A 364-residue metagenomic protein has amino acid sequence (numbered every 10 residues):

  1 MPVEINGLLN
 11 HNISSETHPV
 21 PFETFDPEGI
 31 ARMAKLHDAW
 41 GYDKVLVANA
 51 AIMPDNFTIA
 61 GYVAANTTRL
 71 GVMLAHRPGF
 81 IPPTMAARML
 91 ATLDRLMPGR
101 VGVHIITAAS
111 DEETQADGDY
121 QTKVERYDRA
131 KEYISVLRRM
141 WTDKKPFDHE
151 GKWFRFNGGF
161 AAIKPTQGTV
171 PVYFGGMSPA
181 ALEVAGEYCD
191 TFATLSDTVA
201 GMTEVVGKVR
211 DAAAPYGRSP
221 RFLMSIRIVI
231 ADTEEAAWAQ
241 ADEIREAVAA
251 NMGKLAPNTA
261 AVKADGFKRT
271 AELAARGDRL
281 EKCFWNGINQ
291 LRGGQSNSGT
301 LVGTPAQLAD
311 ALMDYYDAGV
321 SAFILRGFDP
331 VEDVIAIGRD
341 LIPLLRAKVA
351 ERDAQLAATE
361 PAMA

Functional and structural regions predicted by a protein language model:
M1-T67, Q167-V170: N-terminal beta1-alpha1-beta2 module of alpha/beta enzyme domains
P2-H11, D117, K123-T166, D197-Y316 (+1 more regions): An alpha-helical appendage that flanks or caps ligand/catalytic pockets
V3-L9, V45-V47, G71-H76, V101-I105 (+4 more regions): Hydrophobic faces of well-ordered beta-strands that scaffold small-molecule active sites in alpha/beta enzyme cores
F22-L36, F174-V184, L301-Y315: Short, acidic/polar
G29-A48, V184-F192, D314-S321: Catalytic domains of carbohydrate-active enzymes, especially glycoside hydrolases
H37, G41, V63, L93 (+8 more regions): Conserved, mostly hydrophobic/aromatic
V47-N56, G79-T84, T198-E204, I230-A231 (+2 more regions): Acidic-and-aromatic substrate-binding clefts and catalytic sites of carbohydrate-active enzymes
N56-L74, R129-Y133, P215-Y216, R339-D353: Alpha-helix-loop-beta-strand connector modules within alpha/beta enzyme cores
